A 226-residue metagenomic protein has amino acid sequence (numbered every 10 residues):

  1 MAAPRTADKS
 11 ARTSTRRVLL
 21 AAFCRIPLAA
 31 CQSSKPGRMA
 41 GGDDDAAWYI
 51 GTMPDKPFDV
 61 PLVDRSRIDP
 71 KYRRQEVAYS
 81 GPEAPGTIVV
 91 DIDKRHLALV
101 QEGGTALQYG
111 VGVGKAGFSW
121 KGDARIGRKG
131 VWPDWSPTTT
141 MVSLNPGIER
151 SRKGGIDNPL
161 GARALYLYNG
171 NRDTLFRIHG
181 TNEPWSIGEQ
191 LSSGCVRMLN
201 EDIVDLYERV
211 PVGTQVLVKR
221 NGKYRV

Functional and structural regions predicted by a protein language model:
A2-V226: N-terminal pre-domains immediately preceding structured catalytic cores
